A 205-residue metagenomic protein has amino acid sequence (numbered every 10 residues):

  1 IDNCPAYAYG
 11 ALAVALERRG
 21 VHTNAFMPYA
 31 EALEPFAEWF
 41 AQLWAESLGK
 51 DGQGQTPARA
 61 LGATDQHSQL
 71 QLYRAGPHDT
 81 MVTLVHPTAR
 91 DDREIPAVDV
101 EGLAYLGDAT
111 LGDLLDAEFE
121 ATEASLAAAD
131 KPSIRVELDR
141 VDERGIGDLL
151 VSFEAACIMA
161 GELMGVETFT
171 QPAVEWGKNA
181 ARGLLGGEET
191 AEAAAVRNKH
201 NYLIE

Functional and structural regions predicted by a protein language model:
I1-N3, F26-E34, Q55-R59, Y105-G112 (+4 more regions): Hydrophobic alpha-helical scaffolding
I1-T83, A173-E205: Active-site phosphate/pyrophosphate-binding segments
A37-A41, E94-L106, F169-V174: Surface-exposed flexible segments
L43-S47, P77-D79, E101-L106, F153-C157: Short, low-complexity, polar/charged sequence segments that are solvent-exposed and flexible
A58-D142: Helicase-primase coupling helices
D113, A117-E120, A128-N179: Short alpha-helices
